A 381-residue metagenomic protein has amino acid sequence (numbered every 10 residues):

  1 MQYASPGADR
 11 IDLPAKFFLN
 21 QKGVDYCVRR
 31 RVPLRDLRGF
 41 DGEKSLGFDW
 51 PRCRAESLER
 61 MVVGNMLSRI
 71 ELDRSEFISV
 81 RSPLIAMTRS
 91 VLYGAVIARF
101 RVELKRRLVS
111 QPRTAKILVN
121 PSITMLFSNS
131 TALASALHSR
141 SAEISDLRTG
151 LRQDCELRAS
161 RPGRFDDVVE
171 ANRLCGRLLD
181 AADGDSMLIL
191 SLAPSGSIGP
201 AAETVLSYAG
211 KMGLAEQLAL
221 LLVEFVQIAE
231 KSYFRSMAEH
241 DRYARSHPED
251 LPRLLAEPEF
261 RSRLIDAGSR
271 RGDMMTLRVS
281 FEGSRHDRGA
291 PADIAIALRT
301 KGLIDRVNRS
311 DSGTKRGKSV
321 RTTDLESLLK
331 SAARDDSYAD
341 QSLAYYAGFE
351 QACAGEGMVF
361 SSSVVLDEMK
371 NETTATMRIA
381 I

Functional and structural regions predicted by a protein language model:
Y3-L133, R177-A182, K231-I381: Conserved beta-strand-loop-beta-strand hairpin that lines the nucleotide-binding pocket of ATP/GTP-utilizing enzymes
M125, S130-I189: Fungal eukaryote-biased detector of long internal structured cores
R152-C175, S191-S195, K211, T300-D305 (+1 more regions): Short, structured coil/loop segments at alpha-helix boundaries
A181-A209, D311-T323: Helix-loop-beta hinge of the Bergerat
G199-E224, Y243-S246, K330-R334: Conserved short strand/loop->alpha-helix "switch" segment adjacent to the catalytic nucleotide/phosphoryl-transfer site
